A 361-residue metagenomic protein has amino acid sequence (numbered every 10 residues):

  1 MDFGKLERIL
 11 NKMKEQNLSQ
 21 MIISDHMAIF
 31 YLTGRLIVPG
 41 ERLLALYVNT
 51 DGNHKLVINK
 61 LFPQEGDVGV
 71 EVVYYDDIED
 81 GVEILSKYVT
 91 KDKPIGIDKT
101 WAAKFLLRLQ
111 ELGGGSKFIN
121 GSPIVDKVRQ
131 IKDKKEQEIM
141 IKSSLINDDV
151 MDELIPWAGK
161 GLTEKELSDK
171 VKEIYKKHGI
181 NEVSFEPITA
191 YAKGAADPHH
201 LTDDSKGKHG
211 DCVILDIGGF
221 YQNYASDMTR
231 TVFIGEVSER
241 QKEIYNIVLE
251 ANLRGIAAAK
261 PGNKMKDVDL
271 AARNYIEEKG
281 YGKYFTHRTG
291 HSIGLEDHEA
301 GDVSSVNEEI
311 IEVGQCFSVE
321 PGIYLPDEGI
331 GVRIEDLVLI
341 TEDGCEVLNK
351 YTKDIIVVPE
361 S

Functional and structural regions predicted by a protein language model:
M1-S361: Active-site neighborhoods and metal-handling regions in enzymes and metal-associated proteins
